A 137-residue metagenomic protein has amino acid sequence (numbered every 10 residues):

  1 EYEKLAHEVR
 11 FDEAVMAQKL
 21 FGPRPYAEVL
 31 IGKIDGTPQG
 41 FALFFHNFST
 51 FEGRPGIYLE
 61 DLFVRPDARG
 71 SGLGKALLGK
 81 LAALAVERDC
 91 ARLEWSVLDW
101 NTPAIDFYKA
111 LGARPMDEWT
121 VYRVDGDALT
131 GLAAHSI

Functional and structural regions predicted by a protein language model:
E1-K19: Conserved GNAT-fold acetyl-CoA-binding loop/helix
Q18-I31: A short helix-loop-beta-strand connector motif used in the catalytic cores of GNAT acetyltransferases and, in some
V29-I31, T37-H46, Y58, F63: Conserved beta-strand in the GNAT
G32, G70-L78: Glycine-rich acyl-CoA binding loop
T37, N47-L59, R69, M116: A conserved beta-turn-beta hairpin within the catalytic core of GNAT-like acetyltransferases that forms part
R65-D67, S71, D99-W100: Active-site acidic-Proline motif in GNAT/NAT acetyltransferases
R65-P66, A76-R92, R114: Conserved acyl-CoA
D89-I137: C-terminal "cap" of GNAT-fold acetyltransferases
